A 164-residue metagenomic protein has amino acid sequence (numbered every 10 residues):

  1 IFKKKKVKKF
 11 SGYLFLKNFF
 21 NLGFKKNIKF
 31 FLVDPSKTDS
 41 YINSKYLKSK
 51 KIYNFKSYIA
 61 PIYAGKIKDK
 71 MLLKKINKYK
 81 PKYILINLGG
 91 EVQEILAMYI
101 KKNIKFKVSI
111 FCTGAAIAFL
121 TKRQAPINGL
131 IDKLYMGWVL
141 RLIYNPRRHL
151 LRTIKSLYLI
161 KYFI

Functional and structural regions predicted by a protein language model:
I1, P126-I164: A transmembrane-helix-recognition feature enriched in membrane-embedded lipid enzymes and envelope glyco-/phospholipid
I1-K75, Y79: Conserved beta-alpha
K6, S49, K74, K102-N103 (+1 more regions): Short, hinge-like loop/turn segments at secondary-structure boundaries
F24, K102-F106: Short, conserved loop/helix-junction motifs that constitute active-site signature segments in enzyme catalytic cores
F31, Y83-N87, F111: Structural motif
N43-S44, E94-N103: Short Gly/Thr/Asp-enriched flexible loops that form oxyanion-binding sites at enzyme active sites
A60-G65, F106-L142: Short, flexible loop segments at boundaries between secondary-structure elements
I76, K80-G90: Proline-aspartate-enriched helix->loop->beta-strand connector
